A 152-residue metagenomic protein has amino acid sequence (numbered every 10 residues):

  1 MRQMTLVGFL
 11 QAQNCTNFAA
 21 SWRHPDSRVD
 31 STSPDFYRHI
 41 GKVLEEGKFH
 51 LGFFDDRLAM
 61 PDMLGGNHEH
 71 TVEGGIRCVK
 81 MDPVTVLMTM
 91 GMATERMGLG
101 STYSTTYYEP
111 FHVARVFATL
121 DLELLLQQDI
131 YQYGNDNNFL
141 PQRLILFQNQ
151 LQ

Functional and structural regions predicted by a protein language model:
M1-T94: N-terminal beta1-alpha1-beta2 module of alpha/beta enzyme domains
R2-Q3, F9-D30, Y107-Q152: Flexible, glycine-rich active-site loops centered on histidine and acidic residues that chelate a metal or position
Y37-I40, L99, V116: Extended, hydrophobic alpha-helical segments in both membrane/secreted and soluble proteins
G52, L99, Q128-I130: Hydrophobic residues within beta-strands of alpha/beta enzymes
R77-M81, T106-F111: Acidic-and-aromatic substrate-binding clefts and catalytic sites of carbohydrate-active enzymes
A93-R96, L124: Glycine-enriched alpha-helix->loop->beta-strand junction motifs that scaffold or abut catalytic
G98-Y107: Conserved strand-turn element in the central/C-terminal portion of the radical SAM core barrel that lines
